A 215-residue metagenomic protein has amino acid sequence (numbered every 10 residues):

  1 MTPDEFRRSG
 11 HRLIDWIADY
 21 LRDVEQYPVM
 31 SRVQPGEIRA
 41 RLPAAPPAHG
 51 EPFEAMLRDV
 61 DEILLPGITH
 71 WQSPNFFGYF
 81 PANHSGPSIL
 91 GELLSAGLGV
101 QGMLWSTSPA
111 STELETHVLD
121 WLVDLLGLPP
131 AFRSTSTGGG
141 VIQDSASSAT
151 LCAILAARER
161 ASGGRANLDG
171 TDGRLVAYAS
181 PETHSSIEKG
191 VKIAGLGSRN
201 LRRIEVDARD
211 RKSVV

Functional and structural regions predicted by a protein language model:
M1-T137: N-terminal entrance/gating region of PLP-dependent enzymes' catalytic architecture
G86, A110, I142-A149, A179 (+1 more regions): Secondary-structure capping and boundary motifs in well-ordered enzyme cores
E115, L119, T135-L168, I187-V191: Conserved beta-loop-alpha segment that forms the PLP phosphate-binding cup at the N-terminus of a helix
L128-R133, R160-D172, A194-N200: Secondary-structure transition/capping motifs at alpha-helix termini and the adjoining loop/turn into the next element
G140, L201-R203: Conserved beta-strand scaffold positions in the cores of enzyme catalytic domains, especially in NTP/NDP-utilizing
Y178-G195: Substrate-binding/gating loop at the entrance of the active-site cleft, primarily in PLP-dependent aminotransferase-like
I204-R209: Short beta->alpha junction loops
V214-V215: Conserved small/polar residues in nucleotide/adenosyl-binding loops
